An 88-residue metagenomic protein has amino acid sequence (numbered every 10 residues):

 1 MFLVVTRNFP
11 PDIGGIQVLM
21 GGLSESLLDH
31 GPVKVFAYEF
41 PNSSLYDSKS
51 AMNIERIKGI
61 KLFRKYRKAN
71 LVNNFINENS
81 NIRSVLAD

Functional and structural regions predicted by a protein language model:
V4, N74-D88: Short N-terminal targeting/anchoring amphipathic segment
T6-I13, M20-G21, E25-R67: N-terminal strand-loop element at the rim of the active site of nucleotide-sugar-dependent glycosyltransferases
G22, L71-N74: Alpha-helical elements of Rossmann-like donor-binding domains used by nucleotide-donor carbohydrate transfer enzymes
